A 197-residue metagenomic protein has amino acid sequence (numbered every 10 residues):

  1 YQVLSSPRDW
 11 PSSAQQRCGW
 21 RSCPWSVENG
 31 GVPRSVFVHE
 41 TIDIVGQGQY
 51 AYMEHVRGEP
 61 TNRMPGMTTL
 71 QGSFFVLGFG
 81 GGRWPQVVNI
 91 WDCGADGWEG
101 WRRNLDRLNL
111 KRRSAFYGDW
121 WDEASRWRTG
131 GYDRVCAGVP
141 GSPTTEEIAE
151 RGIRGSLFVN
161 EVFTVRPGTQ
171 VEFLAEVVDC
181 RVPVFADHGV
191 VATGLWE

Functional and structural regions predicted by a protein language model:
Y1-P24, G31, Y50-F74, F79-W84 (+2 more regions): An amphipathic, aromatic/His-enriched active-site/gating alpha helix that lines ligand/cofactor pockets
C23-P24, G31-A51, V139-E197: Surface-exposed interaction/gating patches
V38, P85-V87, G131, V159: Residue-level detector of short, conserved catalytic/binding motifs and their immediate flanks
T41-I42, W91-C93: Extracellular/lumenal glycan-associated surfaces
F75-V76, V87, I148, W196: Short amphipathic alpha-helical patches
G82-P85, P143-T145: Short, solvent-exposed polar/charged micro-motifs at secondary-structure junctions
